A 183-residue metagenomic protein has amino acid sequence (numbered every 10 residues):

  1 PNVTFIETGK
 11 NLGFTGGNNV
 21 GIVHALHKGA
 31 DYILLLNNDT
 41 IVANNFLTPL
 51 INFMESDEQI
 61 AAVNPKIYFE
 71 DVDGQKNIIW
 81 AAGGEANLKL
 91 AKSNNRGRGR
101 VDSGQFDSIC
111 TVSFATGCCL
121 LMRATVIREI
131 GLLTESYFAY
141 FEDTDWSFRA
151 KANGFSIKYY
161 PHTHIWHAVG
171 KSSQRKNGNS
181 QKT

Functional and structural regions predicted by a protein language model:
E7, G16-N19, F46-L132, S136 (+1 more regions): Acidic/His-rich active-site region of diverse nucleotide-sugar glycosyltransferases
T8, L35, A62-K66, Y160 (+1 more regions): Short glycine/serine/threonine-enriched helix-capping/active-site loop that flanks the nucleotide-sugar donor pocket
T8-K28: Glycine-rich, basic loop-to-helix element that forms the pyrophosphate-binding segment of sugar-nucleotide handling
L12, T40-I41, Y137: Acidic metal-phosphate-binding loop of nucleotide-sugar-dependent transferases
G29-I41: Short beta-strand-to-loop acidic/aromatic patch adjacent to the donor-nucleotide binding site
A30, D57-I60, F155: Short, high-confidence coil segments that cap the C-terminus of an alpha-helix and link into the following beta-strand
Y140: Active-site-adjacent helical/loop segments in soluble small-molecule enzymes
F148, A152-T183: Active-site-adjacent helix/loop segment of glycosyltransferases that harbors family-specific signature motifs
